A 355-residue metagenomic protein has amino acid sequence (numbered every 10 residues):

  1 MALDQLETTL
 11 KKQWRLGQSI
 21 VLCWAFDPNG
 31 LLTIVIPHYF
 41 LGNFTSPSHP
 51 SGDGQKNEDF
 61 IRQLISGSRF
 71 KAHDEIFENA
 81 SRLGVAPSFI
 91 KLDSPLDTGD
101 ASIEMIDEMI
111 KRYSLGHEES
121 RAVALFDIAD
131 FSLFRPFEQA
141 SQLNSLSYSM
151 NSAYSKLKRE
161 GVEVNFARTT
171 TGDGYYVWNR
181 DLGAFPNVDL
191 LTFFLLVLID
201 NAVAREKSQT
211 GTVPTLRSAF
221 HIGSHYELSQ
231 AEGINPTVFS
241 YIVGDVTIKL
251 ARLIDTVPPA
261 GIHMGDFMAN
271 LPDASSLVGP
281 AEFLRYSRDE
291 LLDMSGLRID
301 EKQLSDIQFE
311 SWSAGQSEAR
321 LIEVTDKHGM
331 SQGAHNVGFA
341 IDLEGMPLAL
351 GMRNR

Functional and structural regions predicted by a protein language model:
M1-M109, P259-R355: Intrinsically disordered, glycine/charged-rich C-terminal tails and inter-domain linkers that flank nucleotidyl cyclase
I110-F194: Catalytic NTP-binding/metal-coordinating core of nucleotidyl cyclase/transferase enzymes
L125, R217-H221, G261-D266: A structural signal for short, well-ordered beta-strand segments and their strand-loop junctions that often border
F131, H225, A269-N270: Short, solvent-exposed loop/turn segments at secondary-structure junctions
E160-F185, A204-V243: Catalytic core of nucleotidyl cyclases, primarily class III adenylyl/guanylyl cyclases
L195-D200: Internal catalytic or translocation cores that form aromatic/hydrophobic pockets or channels for amphipathic metabolites
E232-T247, S276-Y286: Short, surface-exposed, charged loop/turn segments at secondary-structure junctions
V246-H263: A contiguous pocket-lining binding segment that forms or flanks enzyme active sites
